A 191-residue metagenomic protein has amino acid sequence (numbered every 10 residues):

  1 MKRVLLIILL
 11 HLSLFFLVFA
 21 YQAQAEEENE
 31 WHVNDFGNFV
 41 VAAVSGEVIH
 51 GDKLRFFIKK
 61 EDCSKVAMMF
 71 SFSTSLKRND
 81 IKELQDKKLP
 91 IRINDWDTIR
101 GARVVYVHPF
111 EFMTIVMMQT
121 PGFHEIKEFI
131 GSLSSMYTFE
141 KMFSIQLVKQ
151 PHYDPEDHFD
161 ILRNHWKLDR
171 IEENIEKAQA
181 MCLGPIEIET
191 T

Functional and structural regions predicted by a protein language model:
M1-V4: Positively charged n-region of N-terminal signal peptides that target proteins for export
I7-V18: Bacterial N-terminal signal peptides
Y21-S135, E140-T191: A generic "folded-domain core" signal
